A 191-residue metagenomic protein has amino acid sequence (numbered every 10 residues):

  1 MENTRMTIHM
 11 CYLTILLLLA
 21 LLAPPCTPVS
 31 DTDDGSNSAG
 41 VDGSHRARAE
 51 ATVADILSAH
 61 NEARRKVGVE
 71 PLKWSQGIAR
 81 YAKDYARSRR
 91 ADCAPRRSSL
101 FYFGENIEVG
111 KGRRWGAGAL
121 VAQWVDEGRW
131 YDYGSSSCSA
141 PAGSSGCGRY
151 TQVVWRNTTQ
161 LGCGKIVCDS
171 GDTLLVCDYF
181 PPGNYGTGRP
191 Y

Functional and structural regions predicted by a protein language model:
M1-L16: Classical eukaryotic N-terminal signal peptides for Sec-dependent ER targeting/secretion, especially the positively
L17-G35, A39-D42: N-terminal signal peptide
V29-D31, K111-Y191: Disulfide-stabilized extracellular recognition modules
V41-G104: Short, well-ordered surface patches within globular domains
L72, I107, V153: Short clusters of hydrophobic/aromatic residues that line enzyme substrate/ligand-binding pockets
P95-V121: A solvent-exposed, acidic/Ser-Thr-rich amphipathic alpha-helical stretch
